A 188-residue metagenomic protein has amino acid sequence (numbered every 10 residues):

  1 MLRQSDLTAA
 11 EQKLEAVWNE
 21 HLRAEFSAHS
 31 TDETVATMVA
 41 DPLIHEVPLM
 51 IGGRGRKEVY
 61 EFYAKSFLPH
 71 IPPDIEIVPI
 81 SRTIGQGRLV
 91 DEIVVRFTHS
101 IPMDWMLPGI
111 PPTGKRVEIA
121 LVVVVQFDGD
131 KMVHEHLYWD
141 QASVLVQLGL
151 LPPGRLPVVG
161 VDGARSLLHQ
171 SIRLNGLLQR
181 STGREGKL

Functional and structural regions predicted by a protein language model:
M1-L188: C-terminal and inter-domain tail/linker signature
